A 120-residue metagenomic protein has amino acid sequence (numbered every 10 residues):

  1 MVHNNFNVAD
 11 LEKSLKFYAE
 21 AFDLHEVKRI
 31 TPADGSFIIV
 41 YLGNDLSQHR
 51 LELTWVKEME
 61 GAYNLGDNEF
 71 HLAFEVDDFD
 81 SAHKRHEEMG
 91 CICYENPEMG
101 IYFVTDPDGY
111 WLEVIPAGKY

Functional and structural regions predicted by a protein language model:
M1-L15, F70-L72, G118-Y120: N-terminal beta-strand motif that seeds the catalytic metal site of vicinal oxygen chelate
N5-Q48, F103: Core segments of cupin and vicinal oxygen chelate
D10-L11, V76-D80: Helix N-cap motif at beta-to-alpha junctions
F17, F79-R85: Short amphipathic alpha-helices within nucleic acid-binding modules
V27-I30, H83-Y120: Vicinal oxygen chelate
D45-H49, E58-E60, F79-D80: Short, charged/polar surface micro-motifs in flexible loops or helix N-caps
N64-E69, N96: Short glycine-enriched loop/turn motifs at secondary-structure junctions
